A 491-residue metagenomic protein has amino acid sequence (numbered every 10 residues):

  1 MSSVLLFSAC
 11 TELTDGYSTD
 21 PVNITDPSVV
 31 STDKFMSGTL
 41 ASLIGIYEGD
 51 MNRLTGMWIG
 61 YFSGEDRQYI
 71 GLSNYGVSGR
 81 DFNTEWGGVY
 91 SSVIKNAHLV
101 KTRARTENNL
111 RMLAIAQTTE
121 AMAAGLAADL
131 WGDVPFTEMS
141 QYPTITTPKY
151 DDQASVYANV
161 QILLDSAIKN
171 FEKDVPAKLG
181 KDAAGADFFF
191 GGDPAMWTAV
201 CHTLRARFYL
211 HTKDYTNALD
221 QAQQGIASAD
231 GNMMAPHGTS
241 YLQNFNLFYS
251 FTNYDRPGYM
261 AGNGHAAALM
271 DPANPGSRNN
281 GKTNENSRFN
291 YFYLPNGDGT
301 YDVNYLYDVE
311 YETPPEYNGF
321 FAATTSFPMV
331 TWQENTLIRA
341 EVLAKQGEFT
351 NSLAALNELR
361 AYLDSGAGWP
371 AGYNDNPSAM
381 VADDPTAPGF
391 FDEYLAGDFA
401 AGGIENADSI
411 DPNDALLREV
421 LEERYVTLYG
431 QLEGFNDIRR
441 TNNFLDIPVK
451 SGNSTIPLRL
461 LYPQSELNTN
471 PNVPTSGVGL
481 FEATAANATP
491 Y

Functional and structural regions predicted by a protein language model:
M1-V4: Sec-dependent N-terminal signal peptides
C10-G64, G76, R80, G88 (+2 more regions): Membrane-proximal, proline-rich intrinsically disordered regions
V29-D33, G64-I338, V342-A355, N413-A415: Structured, solvent-exposed acidic/aromatic patches
D50, E422-R440: Bilobed periplasmic-binding protein-like "clamshell/Venus-flytrap" ligand-binding domains
K181-D187, A367-D411: Surface-exposed intrinsically disordered loops and tails
N351-S365, D375-N376: Active/binding-pocket-proximal capping segment
S409-I410, L416-E419, E423-L428: C-terminal structured "cap/appendage" subdomains that terminate the fold
